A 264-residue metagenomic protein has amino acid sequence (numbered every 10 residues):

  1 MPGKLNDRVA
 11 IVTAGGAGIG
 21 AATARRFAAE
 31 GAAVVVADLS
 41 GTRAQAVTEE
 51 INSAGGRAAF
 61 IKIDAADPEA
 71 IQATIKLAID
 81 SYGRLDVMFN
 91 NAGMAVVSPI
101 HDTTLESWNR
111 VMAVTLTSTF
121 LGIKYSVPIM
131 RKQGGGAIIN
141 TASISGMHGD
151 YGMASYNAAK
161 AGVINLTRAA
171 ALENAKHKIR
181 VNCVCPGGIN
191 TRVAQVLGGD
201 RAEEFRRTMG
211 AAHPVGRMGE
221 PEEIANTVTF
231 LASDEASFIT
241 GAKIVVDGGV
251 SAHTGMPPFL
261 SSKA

Functional and structural regions predicted by a protein language model:
F89, A175, R180, I239-G241: Short, small/polar-rich loop/turn modules that mediate ligand/substrate recognition or access, typified
S98-H101, H148-A154, K176-H177, G216 (+2 more regions): Active-site loop immediately N-terminal to the catalytic Tyr-X3-Lys motif of short-chain dehydrogenase/reductase
P99-I100, S107-M112, F205, M209: Substrate-binding pocket helix/loop in short-chain dehydrogenase/reductase
I123, A159, T167: Active-site helix of classical SDR
P128, L172-K176, S237: Alpha-helical segment proximal to the catalytic Tyr-Lys
S143: Residue(s) in the substrate-gating loop at a strand-loop-helix junction that position the organic substrate next
C183, E203-E235, I239, V246-G248: C-terminal helical subdomain
